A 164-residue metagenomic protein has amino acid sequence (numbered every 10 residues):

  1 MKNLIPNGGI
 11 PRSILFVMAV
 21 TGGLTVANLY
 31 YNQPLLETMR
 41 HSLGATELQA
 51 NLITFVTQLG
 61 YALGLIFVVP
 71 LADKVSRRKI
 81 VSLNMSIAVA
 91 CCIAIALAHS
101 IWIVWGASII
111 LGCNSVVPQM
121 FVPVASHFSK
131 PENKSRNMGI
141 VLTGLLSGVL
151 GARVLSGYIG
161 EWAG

Functional and structural regions predicted by a protein language model:
V20-R40, A45-E47: Extracytoplasmic
T25, T54-T57, Y61, L111 (+1 more regions): Structural signature of transmembrane alpha-helices in multi-pass secondary transporters
Y30, Q58-I66, V116, V149-L150: Residue-level signature of mid-helix packing/kink "hotspots" within the transmembrane helices of 12-pass Major
T38, V69-P70, Y158: Membrane-interface helix termini in secondary transporters
L63-H99: Conserved MFS/SLC helix-loop-helix module at the cytosolic interface between two early adjacent transmembrane helices
C91, W102-I110: Paired small-residue
I103, I140-G164: Helix-loop-helix hairpin linking two adjacent transmembrane segments in secondary transporters
A107-T143: Cytoplasmic helix-loop-helix junction between adjacent transmembrane helices in 12-TM secondary transporters
